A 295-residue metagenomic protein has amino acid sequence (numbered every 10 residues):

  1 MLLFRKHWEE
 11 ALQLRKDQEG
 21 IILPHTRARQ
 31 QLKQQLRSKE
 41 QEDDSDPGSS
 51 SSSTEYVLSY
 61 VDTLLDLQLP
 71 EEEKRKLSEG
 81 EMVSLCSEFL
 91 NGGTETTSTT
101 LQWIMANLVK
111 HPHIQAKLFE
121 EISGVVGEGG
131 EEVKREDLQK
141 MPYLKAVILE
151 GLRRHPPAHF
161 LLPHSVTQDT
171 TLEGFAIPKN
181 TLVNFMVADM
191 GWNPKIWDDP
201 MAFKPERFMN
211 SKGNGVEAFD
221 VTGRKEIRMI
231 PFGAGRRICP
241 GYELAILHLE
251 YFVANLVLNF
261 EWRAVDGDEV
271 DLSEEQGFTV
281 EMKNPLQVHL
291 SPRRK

Functional and structural regions predicted by a protein language model:
M1, Q18-T26, L90, W103-N107 (+10 more regions): Tryptophan-centric aromatic hotspots in well-structured domains and transmembrane helices
M1-E72: Cytochrome P450 catalytic core segment centered on helix I
R5-L12, R135-D137, R236-Y242: Active-site rim elements
L14, Q18-I22, L67-S123, G151 (+5 more regions): Central I-helix of cytochrome P450 enzymes
Q35-T63, E81-V83, I104-A158, H164-L182 (+4 more regions): Cytochrome P450 I-helix active-site segment
D189-G191, K295: Short, charged beta-turn/beta-strand-edge "cap" motif at the junction between a beta-strand and an adjacent loop
A245-N259: Alpha-helical metal-binding/catalytic segments enriched in His/Glu/Asp
E261, T279-K295: C-terminal helix/juxtamembrane-tail motif
